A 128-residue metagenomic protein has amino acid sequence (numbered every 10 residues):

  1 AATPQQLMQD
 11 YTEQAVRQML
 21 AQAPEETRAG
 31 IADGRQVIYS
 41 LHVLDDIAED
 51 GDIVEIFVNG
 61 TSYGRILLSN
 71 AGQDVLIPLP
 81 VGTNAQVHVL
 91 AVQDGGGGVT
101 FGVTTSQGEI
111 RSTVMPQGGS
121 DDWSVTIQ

Functional and structural regions predicted by a protein language model:
A1-F57, L67-Q128: Terminal leader/tail segments of proteins
